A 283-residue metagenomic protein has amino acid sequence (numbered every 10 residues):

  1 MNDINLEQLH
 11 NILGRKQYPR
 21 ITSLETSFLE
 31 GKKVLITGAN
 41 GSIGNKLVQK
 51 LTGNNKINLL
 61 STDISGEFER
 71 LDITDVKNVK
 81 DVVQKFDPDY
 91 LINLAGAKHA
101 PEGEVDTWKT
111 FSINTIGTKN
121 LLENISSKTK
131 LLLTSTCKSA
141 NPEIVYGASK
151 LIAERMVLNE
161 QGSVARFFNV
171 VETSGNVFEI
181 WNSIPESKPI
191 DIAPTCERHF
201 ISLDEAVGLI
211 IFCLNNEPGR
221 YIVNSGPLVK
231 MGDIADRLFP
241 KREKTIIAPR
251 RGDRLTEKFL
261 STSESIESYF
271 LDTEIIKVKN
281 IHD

Functional and structural regions predicted by a protein language model:
L6-H10, K16-P19, L24-F28, E154 (+1 more regions): Strand-loop microenvironment adjacent to phosphate/nucleotide-handling motifs in alpha/beta enzyme folds
T26-L29, K33-T52: N-terminal Rossmann NAD(P)H-binding glycine-rich loop of SDR-like oxidoreductase domains
N55-G66: Conserved glycine-rich Rossmann-like NAD(P)H-binding loop of the short-chain dehydrogenase/reductase
F68-R70, S112, I247: Conserved residues in the N-terminal Rossmann fold of short-chain dehydrogenase/reductase
R70-P88: Conserved Rossmann-fold cofactor-binding substructure of NAD(P)-dependent oxidoreductases
V76, T118-L122, I210: Conserved internal alpha-helix within the Rossmann fold of NAD(P)-dependent oxidoreductases
N93, A97-L151, G162-S163: Conserved Rossmann-fold NAD(P)-dependent oxidoreductase catalytic core, especially the SDR/UDP-sugar
